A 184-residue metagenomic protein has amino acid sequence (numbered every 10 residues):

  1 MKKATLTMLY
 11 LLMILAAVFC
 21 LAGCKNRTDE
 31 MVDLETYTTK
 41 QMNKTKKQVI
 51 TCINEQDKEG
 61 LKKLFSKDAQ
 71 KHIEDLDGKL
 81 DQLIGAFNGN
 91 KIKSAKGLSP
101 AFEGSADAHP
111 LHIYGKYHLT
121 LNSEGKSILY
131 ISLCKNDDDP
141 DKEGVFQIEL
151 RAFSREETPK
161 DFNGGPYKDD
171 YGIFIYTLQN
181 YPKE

Functional and structural regions predicted by a protein language model:
M1-A22: Sec-dependent bacterial lipoprotein signal peptides
L11, C52-E55, A86, N90-K93: Surface-exposed polar/charged interaction patches
G23-T51: Short, low-complexity N-terminal intrinsically disordered segments enriched in polar/charged residues
D29, N43, K58, K62-S66: Acidic/histidine-rich, surface-exposed loop or edge segments in extracytoplasmic proteins
E35-M42, N54, I73-D77, G85 (+2 more regions): Intrinsic-disorder-associated interaction segments
Q48-G60: Short helix-adjacent coil turns
K62-T120: Short solvent-exposed beta->alpha transition segments
F102-E184: Exposed beta-sheet edge and beta->alpha loop/turn motif
